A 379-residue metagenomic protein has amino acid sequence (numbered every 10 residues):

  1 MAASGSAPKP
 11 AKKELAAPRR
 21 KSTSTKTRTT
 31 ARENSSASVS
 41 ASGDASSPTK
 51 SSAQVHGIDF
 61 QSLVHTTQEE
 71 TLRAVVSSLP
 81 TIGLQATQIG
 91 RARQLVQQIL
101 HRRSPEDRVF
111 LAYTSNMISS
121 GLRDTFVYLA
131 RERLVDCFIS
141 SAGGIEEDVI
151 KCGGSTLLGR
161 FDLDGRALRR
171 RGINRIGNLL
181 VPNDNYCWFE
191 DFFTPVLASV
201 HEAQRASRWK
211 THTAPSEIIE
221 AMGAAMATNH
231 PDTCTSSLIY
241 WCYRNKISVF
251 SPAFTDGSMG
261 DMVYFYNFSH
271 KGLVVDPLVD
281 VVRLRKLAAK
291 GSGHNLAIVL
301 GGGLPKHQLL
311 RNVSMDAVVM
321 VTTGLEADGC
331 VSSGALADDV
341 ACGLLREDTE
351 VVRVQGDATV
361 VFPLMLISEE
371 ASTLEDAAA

Functional and structural regions predicted by a protein language model:
A3, K9-K21, K26-R28, R32 (+1 more regions): N-terminal glycine-rich anion-binding loop in soluble enzyme alpha/beta folds
K50, E70-G90, G260-V275, N295 (+1 more regions): Acidic/glycine-enriched edge-of-secondary-structure segments
A53, G293-H294, L304-K306, R311-A379: C-terminal functional extensions of proteins
R93-R108, W241-Y243, R285-H294, A377-A378: Glycine-rich phosphate/diphosphate-binding loops that line cofactor/substrate pockets in enzymes
V109-I118, F138, F250-F254, G272-C330: Glycine-rich anion-binding loop/nest that anchors nucleotide
G121-D124, V149-S155, G260-Y264, L309-N312 (+1 more regions): Short acidic, glycine/serine/threonine-rich loops at helix termini
F126-D191: A generic, well-ordered mixed alpha/beta core segment in the N-terminal half of proteins
A167-S258: Ligand-binding beta-strand-loop-alpha-helix segment within the catalytic cores of soluble metabolic enzymes
